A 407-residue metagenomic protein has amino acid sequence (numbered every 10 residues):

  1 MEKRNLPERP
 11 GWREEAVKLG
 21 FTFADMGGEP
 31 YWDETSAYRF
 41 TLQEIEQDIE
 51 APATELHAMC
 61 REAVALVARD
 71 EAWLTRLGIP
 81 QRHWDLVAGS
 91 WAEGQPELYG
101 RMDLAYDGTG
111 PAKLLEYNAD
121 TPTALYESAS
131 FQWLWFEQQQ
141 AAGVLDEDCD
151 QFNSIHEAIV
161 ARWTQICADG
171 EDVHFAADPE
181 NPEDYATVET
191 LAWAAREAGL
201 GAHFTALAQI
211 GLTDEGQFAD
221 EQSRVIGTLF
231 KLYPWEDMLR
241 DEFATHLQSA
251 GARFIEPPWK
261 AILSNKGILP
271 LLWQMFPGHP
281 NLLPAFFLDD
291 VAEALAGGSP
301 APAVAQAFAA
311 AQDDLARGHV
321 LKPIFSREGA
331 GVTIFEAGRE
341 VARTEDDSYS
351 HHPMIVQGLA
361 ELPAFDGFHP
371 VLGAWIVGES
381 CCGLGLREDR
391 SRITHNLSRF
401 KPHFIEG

Functional and structural regions predicted by a protein language model:
M1-G407: Preference for protein termini
